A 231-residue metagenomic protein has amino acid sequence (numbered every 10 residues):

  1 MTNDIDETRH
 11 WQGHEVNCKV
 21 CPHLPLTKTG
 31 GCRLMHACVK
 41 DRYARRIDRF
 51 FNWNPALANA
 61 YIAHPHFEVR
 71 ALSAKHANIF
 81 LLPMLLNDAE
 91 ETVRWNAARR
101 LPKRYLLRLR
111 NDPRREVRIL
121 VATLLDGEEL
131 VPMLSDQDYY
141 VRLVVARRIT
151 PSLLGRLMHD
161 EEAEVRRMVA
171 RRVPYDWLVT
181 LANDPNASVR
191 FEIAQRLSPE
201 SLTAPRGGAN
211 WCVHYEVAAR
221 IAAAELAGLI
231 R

Functional and structural regions predicted by a protein language model:
M1-P83, N87, A194, R206-R231: N-terminal alpha-helical scaffold/docking segments in eukaryotic complex subunits
G31-F50, F67-H76, T92-K103, R108-N111 (+5 more regions): Structural detector for internal amphipathic alpha-helices that build alpha-solenoid repeat scaffolds
L57-P65, P83-T92, R100, L107-P113 (+5 more regions): Alpha-solenoid HEAT/Armadillo-like helical repeat scaffolds in large eukaryotic proteins
V179-T180, F191: Short, glycine/charged-rich beta-strand-loop motifs at protein surfaces that mediate ligand recognition and catalysis
E200-S201: Non-catalytic tandem-repeat scaffold regions and their flanking low-complexity/translocation tails
